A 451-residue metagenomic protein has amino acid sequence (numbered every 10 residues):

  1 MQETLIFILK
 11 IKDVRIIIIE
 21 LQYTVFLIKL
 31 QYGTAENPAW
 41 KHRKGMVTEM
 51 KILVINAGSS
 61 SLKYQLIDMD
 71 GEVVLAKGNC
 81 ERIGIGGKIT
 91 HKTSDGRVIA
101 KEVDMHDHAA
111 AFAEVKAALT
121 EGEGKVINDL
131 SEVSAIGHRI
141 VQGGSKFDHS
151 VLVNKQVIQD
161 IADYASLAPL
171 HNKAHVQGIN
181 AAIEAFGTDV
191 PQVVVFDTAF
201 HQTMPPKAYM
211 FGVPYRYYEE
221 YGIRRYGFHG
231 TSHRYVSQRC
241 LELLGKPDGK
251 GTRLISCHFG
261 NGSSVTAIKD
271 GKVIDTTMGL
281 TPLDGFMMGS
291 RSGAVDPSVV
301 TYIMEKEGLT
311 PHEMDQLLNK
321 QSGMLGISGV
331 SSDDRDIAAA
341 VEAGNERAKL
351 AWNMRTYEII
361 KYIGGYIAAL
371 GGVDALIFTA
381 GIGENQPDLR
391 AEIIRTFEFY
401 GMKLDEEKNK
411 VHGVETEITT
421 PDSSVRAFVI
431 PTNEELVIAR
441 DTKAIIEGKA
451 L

Functional and structural regions predicted by a protein language model:
E49-L53: Extreme N-terminal starter segment of soluble prokaryotic enzymes
S61-M105: Short glycine-rich, Thr/Ser-proximal phosphate-binding strand/loop in the N-terminal lobe of ATP-dependent enzymes
A118-V133, C240-D248, I363-D374: Phosphate/pyrophosphate-binding loops at sites that engage ATP/ADP/AMP, CoA/4′-phosphopantetheine, polyphosphate
L119-H171, P191-V193, A199-A208: Short beta-strand-loop/turn "lid" adjacent to the catalytic site in phosphate-handling enzymes
F200-M304: Glycine-rich phosphate-binding loop of actin/hexokinase-like ATP-binding domains
G260, D374-F397: Glycine-rich phosphate-binding loops at beta-strand->alpha-helix junctions
G323-I327, D334-A369: Adenine-nucleotide phosphate-binding core of ATP-dependent small-molecule kinases
P387, A391-E434: Conserved phosphate-binding/catalytic loops in two-lobed NTP-binding clefts
